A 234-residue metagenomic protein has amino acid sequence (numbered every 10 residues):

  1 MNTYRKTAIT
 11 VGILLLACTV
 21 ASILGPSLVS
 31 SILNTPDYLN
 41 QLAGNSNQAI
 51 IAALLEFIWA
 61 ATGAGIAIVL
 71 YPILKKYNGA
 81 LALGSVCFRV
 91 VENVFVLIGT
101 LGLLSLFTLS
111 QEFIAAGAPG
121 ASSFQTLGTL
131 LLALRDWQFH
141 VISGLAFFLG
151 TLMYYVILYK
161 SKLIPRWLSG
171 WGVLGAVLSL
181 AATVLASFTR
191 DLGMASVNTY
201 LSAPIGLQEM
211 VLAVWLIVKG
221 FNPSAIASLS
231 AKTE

Functional and structural regions predicted by a protein language model:
M1-E234: Hydrophobic, aromatic-enriched alpha-helical segments typical of multi-pass transmembrane helices
